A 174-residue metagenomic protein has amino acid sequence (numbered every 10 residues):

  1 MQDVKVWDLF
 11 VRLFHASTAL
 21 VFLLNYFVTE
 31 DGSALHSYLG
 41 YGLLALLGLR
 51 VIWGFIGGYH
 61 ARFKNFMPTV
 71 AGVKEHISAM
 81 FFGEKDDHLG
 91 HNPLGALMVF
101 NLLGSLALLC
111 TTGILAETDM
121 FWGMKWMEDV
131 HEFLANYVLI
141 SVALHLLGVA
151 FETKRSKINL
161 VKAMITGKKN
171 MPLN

Functional and structural regions predicted by a protein language model:
M1-N174: Membrane-embedded alpha-helical bundles that constitute the cytochrome b-like, heme-associated redox core of multi-pass
